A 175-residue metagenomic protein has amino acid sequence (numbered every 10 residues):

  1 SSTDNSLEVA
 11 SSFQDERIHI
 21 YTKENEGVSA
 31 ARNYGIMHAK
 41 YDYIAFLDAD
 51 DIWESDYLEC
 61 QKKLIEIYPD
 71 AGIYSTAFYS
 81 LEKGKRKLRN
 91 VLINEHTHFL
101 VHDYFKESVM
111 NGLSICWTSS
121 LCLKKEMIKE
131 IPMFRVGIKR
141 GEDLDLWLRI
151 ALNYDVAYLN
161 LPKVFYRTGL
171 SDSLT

Functional and structural regions predicted by a protein language model:
S1-V9, D48: A conserved acidic beta->alpha catalytic loop
N5-S6, R32, W53-L58, D70 (+2 more regions): Acidic donor-diphosphate engagement hotspot in glycosyltransferases and nucleotidyltransferases that stabilizes
K23-A39: Glycine-rich, basic loop-to-helix element that forms the pyrophosphate-binding segment of sugar-nucleotide handling
M37, E95-T175: Conserved nucleotide-sugar donor-binding catalytic segment
I44: Short aromatic/hydrophobic "clamp" motif used to bind/position activated sugar donors
L47-A49, S75, R135: Active-site acidic Asp-centered loop
D51-I52, F78, I138: Acidic metal-phosphate-binding loop of nucleotide-sugar-dependent transferases
D56-R89: Conserved donor NDP-sugar-binding/catalytic core segment of glycosyltransferases
